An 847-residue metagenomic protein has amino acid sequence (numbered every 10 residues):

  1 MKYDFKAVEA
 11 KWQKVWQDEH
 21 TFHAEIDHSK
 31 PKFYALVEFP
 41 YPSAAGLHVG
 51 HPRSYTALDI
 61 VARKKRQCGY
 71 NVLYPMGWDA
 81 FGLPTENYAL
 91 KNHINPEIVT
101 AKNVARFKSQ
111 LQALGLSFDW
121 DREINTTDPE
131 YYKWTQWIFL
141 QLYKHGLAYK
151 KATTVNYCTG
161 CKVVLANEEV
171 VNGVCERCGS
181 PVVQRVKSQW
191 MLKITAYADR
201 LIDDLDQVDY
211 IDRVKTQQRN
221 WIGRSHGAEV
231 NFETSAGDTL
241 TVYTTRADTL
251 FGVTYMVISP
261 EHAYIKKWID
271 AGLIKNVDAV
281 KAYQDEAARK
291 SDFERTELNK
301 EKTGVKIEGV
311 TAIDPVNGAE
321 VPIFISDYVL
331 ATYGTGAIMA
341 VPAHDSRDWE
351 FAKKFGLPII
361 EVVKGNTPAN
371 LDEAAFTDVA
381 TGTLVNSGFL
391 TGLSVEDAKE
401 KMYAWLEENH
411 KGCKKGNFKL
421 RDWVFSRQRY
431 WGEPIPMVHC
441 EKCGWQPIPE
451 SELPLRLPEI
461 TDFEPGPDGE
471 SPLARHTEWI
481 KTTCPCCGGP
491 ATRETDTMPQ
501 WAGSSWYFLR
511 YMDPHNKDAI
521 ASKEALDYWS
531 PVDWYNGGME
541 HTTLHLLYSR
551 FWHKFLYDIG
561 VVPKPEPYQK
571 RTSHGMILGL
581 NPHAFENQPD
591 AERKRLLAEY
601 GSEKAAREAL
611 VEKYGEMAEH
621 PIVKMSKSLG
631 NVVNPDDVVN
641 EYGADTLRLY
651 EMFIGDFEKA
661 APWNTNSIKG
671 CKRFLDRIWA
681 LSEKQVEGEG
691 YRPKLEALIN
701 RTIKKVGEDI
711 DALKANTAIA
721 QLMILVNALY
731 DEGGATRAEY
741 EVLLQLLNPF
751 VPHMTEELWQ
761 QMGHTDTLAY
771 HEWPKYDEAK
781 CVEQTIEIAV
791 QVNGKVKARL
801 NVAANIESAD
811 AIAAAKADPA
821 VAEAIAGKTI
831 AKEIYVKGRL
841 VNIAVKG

Functional and structural regions predicted by a protein language model:
M1-G46, V72, L201, K215-G223 (+3 more regions): Non-catalytic terminal extensions that flank enzyme cores
M1-L36, R66-P75, V99-R106, Y283-F324 (+1 more regions): Conserved oxyanion/phosphate-binding beta-strand-loop segments in alpha/beta enzyme cores
K2, V15-E19, K91-D248, A263 (+10 more regions): Residue patterns forming the tRNA-binding/recognition surfaces of aminoacyl-tRNA synthetases and related DALR
Y3, R224-E229, S235-G237, K364 (+10 more regions): Long, charged, mostly alpha-helical binding arms that flank functional sites
Y3-Q13, V49, T135-K364, P472 (+5 more regions): NTP-handling and nucleic-acid-processing catalytic cores
E25-P96, T100, E123-I138, T244-T245 (+2 more regions): N-terminal catalytic cores of NTP/NDP-binding nucleotidyl/phosphoryl-transfer enzymes
D79, K144-H145, Y149-N156, K414-C443 (+6 more regions): Helix-rich, typically C-terminal accessory recognition domains appended to large enzymatic cores
V214-T241, K290-F324, W423, E433 (+8 more regions): Flexible, glycine/threonine-enriched loop-and-boundary segments that flank and lead into catalytic domains of large
